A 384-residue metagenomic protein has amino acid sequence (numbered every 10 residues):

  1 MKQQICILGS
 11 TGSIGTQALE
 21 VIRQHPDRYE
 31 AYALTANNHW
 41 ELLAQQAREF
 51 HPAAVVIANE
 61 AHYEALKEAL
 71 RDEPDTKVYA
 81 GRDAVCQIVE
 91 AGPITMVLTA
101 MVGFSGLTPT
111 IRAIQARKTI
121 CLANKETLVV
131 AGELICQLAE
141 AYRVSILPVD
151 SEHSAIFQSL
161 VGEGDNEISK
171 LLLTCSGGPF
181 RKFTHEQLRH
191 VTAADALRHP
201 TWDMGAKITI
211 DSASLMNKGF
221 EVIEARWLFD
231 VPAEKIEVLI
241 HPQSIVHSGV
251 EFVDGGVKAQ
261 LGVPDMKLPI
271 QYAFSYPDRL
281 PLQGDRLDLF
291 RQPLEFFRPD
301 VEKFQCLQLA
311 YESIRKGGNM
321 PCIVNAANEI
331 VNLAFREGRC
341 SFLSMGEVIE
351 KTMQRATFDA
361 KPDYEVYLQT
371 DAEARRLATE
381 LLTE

Functional and structural regions predicted by a protein language model:
M1-E384: Catalytic, metal-anchored helix/loop core of enzyme active sites in primary metabolism
